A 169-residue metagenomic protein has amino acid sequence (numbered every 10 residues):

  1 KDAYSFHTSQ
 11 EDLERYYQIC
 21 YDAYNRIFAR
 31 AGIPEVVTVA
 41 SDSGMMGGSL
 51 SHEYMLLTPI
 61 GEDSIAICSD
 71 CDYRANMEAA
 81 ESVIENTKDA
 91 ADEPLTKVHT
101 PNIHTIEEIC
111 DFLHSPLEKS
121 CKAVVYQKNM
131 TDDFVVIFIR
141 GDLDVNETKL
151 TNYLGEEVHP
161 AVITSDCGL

Functional and structural regions predicted by a protein language model:
K1-L169: Extended, low-hydrophobicity, polar/charged segments
